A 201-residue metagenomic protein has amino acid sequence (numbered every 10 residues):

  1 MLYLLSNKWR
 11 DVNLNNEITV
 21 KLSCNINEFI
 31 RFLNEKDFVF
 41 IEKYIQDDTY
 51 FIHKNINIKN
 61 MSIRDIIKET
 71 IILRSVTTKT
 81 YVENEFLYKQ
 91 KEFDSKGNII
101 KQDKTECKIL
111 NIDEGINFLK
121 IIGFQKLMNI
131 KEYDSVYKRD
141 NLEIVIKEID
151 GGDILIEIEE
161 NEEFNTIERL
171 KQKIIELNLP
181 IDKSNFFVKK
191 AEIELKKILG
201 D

Functional and structural regions predicted by a protein language model:
L5-N141, P180-D201: N-terminal strand-loop-strand beta-hairpin
N13-N15, G151-I154: Coil-to-beta-strand transition motifs
E143-I149, L155: Strongly charged, low-complexity linkers/loops
G152-I154, E159-F164: A generic structural motif
E163-K189: Mixed-charge, glycine-accented linear interaction segment located at domain edges/termini
